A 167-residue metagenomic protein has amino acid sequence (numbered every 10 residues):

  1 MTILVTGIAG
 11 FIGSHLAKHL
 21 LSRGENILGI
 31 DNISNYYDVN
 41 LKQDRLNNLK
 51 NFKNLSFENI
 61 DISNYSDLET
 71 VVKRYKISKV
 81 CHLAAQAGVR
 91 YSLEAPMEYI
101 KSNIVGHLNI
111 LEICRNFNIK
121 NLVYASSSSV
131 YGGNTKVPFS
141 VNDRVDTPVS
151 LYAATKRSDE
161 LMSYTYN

Functional and structural regions predicted by a protein language model:
M1-N167: N-terminal Rossmann-like NAD(P)+-binding domain of SDR-like oxidoreductases, especially those catalyzing
